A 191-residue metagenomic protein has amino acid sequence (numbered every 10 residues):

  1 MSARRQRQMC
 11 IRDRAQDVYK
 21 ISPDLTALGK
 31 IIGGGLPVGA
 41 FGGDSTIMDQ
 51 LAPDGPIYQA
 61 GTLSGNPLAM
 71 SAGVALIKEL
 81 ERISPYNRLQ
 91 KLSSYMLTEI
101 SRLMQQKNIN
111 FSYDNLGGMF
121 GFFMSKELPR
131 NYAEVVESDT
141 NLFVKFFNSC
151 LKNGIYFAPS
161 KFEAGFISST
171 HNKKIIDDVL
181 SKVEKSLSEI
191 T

Functional and structural regions predicted by a protein language model:
M1-I11: Single conserved hydrophobic/aromatic residue that forms the stacking wall/gate of nucleotide- or nucleobase-binding
I21-Q50, G65-A72: Active-site PLP attachment segment
D24-A27, P53-T62, E81-N87, N131-V136 (+1 more regions): Short beta-alpha connecting loops at secondary-structure transitions that line or flank enzyme active sites
P56-L80, S112-D114: PLP-dependent aminotransferase class I/II
L68-N87, K126-R130, T170-K173, I190: Amphipathic alpha-helix from the class-I
E81-I83, S149-T191: PLP-dependent enzyme catalytic core of the Aspartate aminotransferase-like
R82-G121, S125, N148: Conserved PLP-dependent catalytic core of the aminotransferase class-I/II
M119-S169: Conserved C-terminal alpha-helix-loop-beta "cap" of PLP-dependent enzymes that closes/shapes the active-site mouth
